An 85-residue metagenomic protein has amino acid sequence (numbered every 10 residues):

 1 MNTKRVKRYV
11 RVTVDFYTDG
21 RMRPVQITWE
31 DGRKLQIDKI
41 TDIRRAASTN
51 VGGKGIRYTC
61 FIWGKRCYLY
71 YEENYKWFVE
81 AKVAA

Functional and structural regions predicted by a protein language model:
M1-A85: Cysteine-centric segments in proteins
